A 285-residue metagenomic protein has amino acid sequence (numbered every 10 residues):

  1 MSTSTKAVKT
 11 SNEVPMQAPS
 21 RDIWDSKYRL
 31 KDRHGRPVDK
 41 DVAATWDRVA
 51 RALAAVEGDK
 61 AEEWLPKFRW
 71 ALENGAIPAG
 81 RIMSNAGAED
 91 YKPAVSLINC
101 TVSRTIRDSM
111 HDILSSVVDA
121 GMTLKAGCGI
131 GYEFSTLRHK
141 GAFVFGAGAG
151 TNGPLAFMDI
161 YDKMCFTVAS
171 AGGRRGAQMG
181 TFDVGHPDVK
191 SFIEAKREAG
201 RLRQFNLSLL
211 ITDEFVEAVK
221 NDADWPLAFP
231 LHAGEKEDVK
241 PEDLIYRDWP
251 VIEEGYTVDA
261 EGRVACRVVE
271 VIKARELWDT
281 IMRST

Functional and structural regions predicted by a protein language model:
M1-T285: Extended catalytic cores of very large enzyme megasubunits
